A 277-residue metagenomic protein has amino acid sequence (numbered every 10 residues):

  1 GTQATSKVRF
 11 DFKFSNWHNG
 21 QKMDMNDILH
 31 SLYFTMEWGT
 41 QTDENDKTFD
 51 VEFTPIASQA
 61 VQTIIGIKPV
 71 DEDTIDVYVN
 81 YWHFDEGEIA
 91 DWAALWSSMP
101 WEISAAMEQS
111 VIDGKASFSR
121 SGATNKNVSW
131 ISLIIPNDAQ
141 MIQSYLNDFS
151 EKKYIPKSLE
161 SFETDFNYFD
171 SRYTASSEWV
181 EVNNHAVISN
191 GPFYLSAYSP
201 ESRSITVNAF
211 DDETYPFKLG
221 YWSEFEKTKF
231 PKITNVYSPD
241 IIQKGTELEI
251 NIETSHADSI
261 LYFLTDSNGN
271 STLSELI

Functional and structural regions predicted by a protein language model:
G1-I277: The feature preferentially marks the first beta-strand/turn patch immediately downstream of a bacterial lipoprotein
